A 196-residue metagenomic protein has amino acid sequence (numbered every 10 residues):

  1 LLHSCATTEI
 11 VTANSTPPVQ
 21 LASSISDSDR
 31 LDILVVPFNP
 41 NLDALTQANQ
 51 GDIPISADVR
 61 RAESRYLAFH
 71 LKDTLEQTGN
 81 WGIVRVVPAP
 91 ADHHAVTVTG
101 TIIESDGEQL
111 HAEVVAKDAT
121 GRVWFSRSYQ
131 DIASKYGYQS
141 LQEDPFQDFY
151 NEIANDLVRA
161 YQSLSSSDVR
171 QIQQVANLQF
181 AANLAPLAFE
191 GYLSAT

Functional and structural regions predicted by a protein language model:
L2-S4: C-terminal motif of bacterial Sec signal peptides marking the signal peptidase cleavage site
A6-S28, I132-T196: C-terminal/domain-edge helix-coil "capping" segments
I25-D27, T78, D92, D106 (+1 more regions): A generic structural signal for short, solvent-exposed coil/turn residues that cap or connect secondary-structure
D29-L31, V35-D92, E152, D156: N-terminal segment of the mature soluble domain
I33-V35, I83-V114: A short, hydrophobic beta-strand-centered structural micro-motif
P88-A89, E113-R127, L141, P145 (+3 more regions): Extended assembly-interface/linker segments at domain junctions
T99-G137: Amphipathic beta-strand/beta-sheet edge segments enriched in Tyr/Trp
